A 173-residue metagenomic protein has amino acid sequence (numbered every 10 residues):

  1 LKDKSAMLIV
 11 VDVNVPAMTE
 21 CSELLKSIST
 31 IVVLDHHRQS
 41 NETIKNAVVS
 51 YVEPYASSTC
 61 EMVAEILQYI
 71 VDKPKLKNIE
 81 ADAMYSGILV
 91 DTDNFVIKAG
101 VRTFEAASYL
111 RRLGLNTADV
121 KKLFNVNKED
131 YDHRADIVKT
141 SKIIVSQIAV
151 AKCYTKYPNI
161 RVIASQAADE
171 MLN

Functional and structural regions predicted by a protein language model:
L1-S27: N-terminal small/polar loop signature for handling phosphorylated ligands or for N-terminal nucleophile
L1-S5, D93-N173: Hydrophobic helix-and-loop "lid/oligomerization" segment in the mid-to-C-terminal part of catalytic domains
K2-D3, E23-K26, T43-I44, L76-N78 (+2 more regions): Solvent-exposed alpha-helices and their adjacent loops that cap or buttress functional pockets in soluble metabolic
D3-M7, S27-S29, N46-V48, M84 (+1 more regions): Short coil/turn connectors at secondary-structure junctions
I9, T30-L34, V49-V52, A149: Hydrophobic/aromatic beta-strand patches that form the interior of the parallel beta-sheet core in alpha/beta enzyme
V13-P16, H37-Q39, T155-K156: Short glycine-rich anion-binding loops that position phosphate/pyrophosphate groups of nucleotides and phosphorylated
E20-E23, S50-E53, P74, D169-M171: A generic local secondary-structure boundary/capping motif
H36-A107: Short alpha-helices
